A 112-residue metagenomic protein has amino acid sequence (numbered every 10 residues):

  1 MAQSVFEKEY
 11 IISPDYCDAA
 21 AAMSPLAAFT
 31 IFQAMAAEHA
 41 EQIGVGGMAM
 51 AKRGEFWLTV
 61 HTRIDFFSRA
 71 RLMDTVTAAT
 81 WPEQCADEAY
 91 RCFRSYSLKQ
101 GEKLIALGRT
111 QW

Functional and structural regions predicted by a protein language model:
M1-T59: Hot-dog-fold acyl-thioester-processing enzymes
Q3, R63-W112: HotDog/MaoC-like acyl-thioester-processing domains
